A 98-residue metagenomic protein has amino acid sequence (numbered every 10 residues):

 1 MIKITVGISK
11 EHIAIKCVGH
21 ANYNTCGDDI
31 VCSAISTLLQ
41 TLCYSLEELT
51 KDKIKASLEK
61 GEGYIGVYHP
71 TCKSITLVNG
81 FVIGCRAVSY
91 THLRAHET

Functional and structural regions predicted by a protein language model:
I2-A21: Acidic-glycine-rich active-site phosphate/pyrophosphate-binding loop
H20-V31, H69-C72: A short glycine/serine-rich beta->alpha loop
C26-Y44: Compact, glycine-rich, soluble single-domain proteins
S45-K55: Phosphate-handling active-site elements
G63-I75: A structural-propensity feature for long, helix-poor, extended segments
K73-T76, V88-Y90: C-terminal binding/interaction regions
F81-G84: Helix-rich interaction surfaces within compact, conserved domain-sized segments that mediate assembly or partner
T91-T98: Conserved small/polar residues in nucleotide/adenosyl-binding loops
